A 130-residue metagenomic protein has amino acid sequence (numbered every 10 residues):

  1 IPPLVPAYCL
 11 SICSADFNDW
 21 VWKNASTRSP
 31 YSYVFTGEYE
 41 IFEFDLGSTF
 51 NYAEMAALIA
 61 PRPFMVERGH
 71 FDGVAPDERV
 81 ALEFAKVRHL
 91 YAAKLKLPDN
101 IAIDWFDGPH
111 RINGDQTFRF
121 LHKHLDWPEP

Functional and structural regions predicted by a protein language model:
I1-P3, I12-D16, R68-H70, W105-D107: Active-site proximal loops enriched in glycine and acidic residues that flank catalytic Cys/His/Asp and coordinate
I1-P6, L121: Short glycine-enriched nucleophile-adjacent loop and the immediately C-terminal alpha-helix near the catalytic center
P6, R62-P63, L125: Structural motif
C9-M55, P61, P76-F84, A92-L95: Mobile cap/lid helix-loop segments that gate and shape the active-site cleft of serine hydrolases
E40-F44, H70-D72, I103-W105: Short beta-alpha connecting loops at secondary-structure transitions that line or flank enzyme active sites
I59, V66-R68: Short beta-strand/loop motif that positions the catalytic acidic residue of the alpha/beta-hydrolase fold
F71-R79, H110-I112: Acidic catalytic loop of the alpha/beta-hydrolase fold
A85-K86, Y91-P130: C-terminal catalytic histidine-bearing segment of alpha/beta-hydrolase fold enzymes
